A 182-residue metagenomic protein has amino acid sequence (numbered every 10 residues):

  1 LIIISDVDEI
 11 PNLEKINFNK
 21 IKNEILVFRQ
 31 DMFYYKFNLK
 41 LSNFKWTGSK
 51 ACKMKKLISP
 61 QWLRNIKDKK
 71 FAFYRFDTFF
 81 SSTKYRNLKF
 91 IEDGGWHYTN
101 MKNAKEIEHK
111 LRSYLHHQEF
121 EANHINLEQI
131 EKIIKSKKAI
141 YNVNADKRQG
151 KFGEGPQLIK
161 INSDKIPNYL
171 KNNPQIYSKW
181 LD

Functional and structural regions predicted by a protein language model:
I2: Short aromatic/hydrophobic "clamp" motif used to bind/position activated sugar donors
E9-A122: Conserved catalytic core of nucleotide-sugar-dependent glycosyltransferases
R86-D182: C-terminal accessory extensions appended to soluble enzyme cores
